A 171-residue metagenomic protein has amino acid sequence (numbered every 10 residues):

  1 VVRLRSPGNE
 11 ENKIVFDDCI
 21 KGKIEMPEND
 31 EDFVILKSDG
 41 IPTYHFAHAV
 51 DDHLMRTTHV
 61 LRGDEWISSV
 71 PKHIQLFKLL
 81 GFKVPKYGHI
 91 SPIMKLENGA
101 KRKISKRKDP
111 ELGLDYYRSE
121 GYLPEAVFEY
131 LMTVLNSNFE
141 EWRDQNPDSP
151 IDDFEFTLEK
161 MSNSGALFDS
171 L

Functional and structural regions predicted by a protein language model:
V1-R107, E111-D115: Active-site cores that bind ATP or allylic diphosphates and position pyrophosphate for catalysis
S68, L80-L171: Catalytic adenosine-cofactor/nucleotide-binding cores of aminoacyl-tRNA synthetases and other
